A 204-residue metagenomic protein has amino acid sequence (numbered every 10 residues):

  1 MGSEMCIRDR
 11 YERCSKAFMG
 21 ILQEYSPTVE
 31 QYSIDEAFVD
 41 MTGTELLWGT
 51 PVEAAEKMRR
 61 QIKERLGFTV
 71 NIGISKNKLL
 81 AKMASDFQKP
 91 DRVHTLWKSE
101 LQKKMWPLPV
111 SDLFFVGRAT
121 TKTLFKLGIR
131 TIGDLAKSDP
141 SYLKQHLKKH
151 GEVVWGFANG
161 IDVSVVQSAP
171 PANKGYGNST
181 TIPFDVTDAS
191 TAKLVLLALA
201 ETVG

Functional and structural regions predicted by a protein language model:
M1-I7: Short, small-residue-biased leader/transition segments that mark boundaries at the very start of proteins
S3, D112, T120-G204: DNA-contacting surface of Y-family translesion DNA polymerases
E12-L22: Glycine-rich anion/phosphate-binding loops
Q23-I34, Q167: Short, flexible active-site-proximal loops enriched in glycine and acidic residues
Y32-E36, S75-K78, P171: Short Gly/Ser/Thr- and Asp/Glu-enriched loop/turn motifs at secondary-structure junctions
V39-R59, G128: Catalytic palm subdomain of template-directed nucleic-acid polymerases, centered on the conserved carboxylate motif
T50-D112: Long, highly charged, low-complexity intrinsically disordered interaction regions that mediate electrostatic DNA/RNA
